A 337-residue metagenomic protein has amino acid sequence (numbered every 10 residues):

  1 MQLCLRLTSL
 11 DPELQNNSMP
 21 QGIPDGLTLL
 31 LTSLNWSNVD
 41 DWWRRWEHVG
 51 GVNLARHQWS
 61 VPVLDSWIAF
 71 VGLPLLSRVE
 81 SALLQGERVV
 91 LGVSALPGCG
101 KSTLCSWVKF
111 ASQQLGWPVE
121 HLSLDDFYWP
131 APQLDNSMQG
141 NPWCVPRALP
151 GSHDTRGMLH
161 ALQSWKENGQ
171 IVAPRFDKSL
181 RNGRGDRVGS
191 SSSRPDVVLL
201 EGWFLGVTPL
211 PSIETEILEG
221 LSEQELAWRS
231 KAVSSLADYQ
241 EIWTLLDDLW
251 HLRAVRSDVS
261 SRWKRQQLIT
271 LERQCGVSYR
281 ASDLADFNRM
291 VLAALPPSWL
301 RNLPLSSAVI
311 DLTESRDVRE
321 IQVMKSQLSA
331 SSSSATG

Functional and structural regions predicted by a protein language model:
Q2-E47, F204-G337: Conserved NTP phosphate-binding and transfer environment spanning the P-loop NTPase/kinase superfamily
Q58-A82: N-terminal pre-Walker A segment at the start of P-loop NTPase domains
W59-S60, E120-S123, F127-R181: Conserved nucleotide-sensing/catalytic segment adjacent to the nucleotide-binding pocket in NTP-handling enzymes
V90-A95: Short hydrophobic/aromatic beta-strand immediately N-terminal to the Walker A/P-loop
G98: Walker A (P-loop) phosphate-binding loop of P-loop NTPases
K101: Conserved lysine of the Walker
L104, V108: Hydrophobic positions on the alpha1 helix immediately C-terminal to the Walker A/P-loop
A161-V207: Phosphate-binding/switch loop-helix module in NTP-utilizing enzymes
